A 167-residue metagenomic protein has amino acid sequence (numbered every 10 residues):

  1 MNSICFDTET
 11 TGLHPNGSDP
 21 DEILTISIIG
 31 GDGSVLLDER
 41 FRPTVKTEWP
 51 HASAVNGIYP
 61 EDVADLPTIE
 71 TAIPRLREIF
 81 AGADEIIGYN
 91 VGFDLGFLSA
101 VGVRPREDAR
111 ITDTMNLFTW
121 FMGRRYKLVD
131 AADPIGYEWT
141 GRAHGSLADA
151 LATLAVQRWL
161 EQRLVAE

Functional and structural regions predicted by a protein language model:
M1, P134, L151-E167: Acidic two-metal-ion nuclease catalytic site recognized across multiple nuclease folds, prominently DnaQ/RNase D-T
M1-D108, V129-H144: Conserved non-catalytic scaffold segment of RNase H-like nuclease domains
R106-R110, R163-A166: P-loop/Walker A phosphate-binding loop and immediately adjacent motor/lid segment at beta-alpha junctions
R110-D130: Short alpha-helix plus adjacent loop in nuclease-associated cores
A148: Acidic donor-binding loop at a coil-to-helix junction in glycosyltransferase catalytic cores that engages
